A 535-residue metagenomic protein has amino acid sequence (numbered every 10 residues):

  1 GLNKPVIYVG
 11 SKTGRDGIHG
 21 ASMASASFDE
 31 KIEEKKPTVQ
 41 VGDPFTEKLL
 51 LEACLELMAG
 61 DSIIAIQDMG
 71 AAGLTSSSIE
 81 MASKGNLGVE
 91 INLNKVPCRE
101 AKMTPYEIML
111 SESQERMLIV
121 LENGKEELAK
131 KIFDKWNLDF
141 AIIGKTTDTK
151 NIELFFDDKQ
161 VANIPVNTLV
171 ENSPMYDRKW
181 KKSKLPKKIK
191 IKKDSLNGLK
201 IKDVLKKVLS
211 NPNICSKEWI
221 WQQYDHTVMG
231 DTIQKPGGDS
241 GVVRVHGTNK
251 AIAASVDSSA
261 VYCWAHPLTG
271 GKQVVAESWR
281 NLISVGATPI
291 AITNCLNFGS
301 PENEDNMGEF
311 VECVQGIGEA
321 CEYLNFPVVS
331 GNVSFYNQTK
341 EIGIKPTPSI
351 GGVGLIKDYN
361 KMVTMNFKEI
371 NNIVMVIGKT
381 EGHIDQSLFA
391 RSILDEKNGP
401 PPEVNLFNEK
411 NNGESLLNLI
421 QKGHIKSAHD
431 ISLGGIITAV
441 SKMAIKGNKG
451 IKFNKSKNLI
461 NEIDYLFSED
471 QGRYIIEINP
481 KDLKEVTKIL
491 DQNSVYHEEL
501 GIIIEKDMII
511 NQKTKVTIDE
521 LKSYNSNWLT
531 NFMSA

Functional and structural regions predicted by a protein language model:
G1-A535: Glycine/proline-enriched, intrinsically flexible loops and inter-domain linkers
